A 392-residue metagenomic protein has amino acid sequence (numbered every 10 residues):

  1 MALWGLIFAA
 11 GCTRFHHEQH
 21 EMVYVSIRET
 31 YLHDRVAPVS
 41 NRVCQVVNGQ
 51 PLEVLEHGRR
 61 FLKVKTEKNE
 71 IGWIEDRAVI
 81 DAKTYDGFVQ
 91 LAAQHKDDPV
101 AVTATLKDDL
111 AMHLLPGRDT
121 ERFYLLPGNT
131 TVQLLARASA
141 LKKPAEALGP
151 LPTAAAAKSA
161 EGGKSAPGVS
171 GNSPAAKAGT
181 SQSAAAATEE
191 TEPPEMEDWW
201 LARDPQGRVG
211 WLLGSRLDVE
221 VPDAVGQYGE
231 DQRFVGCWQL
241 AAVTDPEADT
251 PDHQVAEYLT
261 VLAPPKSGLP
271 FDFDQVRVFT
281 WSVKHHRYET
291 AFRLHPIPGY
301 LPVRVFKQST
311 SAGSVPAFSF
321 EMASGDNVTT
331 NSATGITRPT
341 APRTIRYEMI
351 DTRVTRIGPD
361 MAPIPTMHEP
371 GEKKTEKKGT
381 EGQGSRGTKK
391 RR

Functional and structural regions predicted by a protein language model:
M1-A2: Bacterial N-terminal signal peptides that target proteins for export
F8-G11: C-terminal motif of bacterial Sec signal peptides marking the signal peptidase cleavage site
T13-I27, A37, N48, E53 (+9 more regions): Boundary regions of SH3-family modules and the immediately adjacent low-complexity/disordered segments in eukaryotic
P51, T130-T131: Residue-level marker of beta-strand positions
G58-R60, R137-L141: Short, charged beta-turn/beta-strand-edge "cap" motif at the junction between a beta-strand and an adjacent loop
Q254-L269, G313-D326: Short beta-strand elements that form the blades of beta-propeller/WD-repeat-like and other beta-sheet-rich scaffold
F292-R392: Hydrophilic extracytoplasmic domains
